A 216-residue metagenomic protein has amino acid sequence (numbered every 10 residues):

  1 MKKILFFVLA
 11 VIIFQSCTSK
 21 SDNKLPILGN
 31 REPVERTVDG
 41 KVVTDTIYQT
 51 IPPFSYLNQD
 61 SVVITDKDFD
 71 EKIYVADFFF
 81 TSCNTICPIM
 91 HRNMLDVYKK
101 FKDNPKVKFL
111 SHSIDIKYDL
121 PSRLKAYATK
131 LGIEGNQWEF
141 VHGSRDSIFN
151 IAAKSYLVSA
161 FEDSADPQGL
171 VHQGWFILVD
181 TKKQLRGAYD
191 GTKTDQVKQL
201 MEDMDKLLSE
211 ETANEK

Functional and structural regions predicted by a protein language model:
M1-P53, K216: N-terminal targeting signals for export/organelle localization
T46, D60-S61, S147: Coil residues (strongly favoring Ser/Thr
I51-P52, Y74, Q173-W175: Short loop/turn microsegments at loop-to-beta-strand junctions
S55-Y56, L178: Hydrophobic beta-strand positions
I64-M94, L110: Short active-site neighborhood of thiol/selenol oxidoreductases, capturing the structured segment around
H91-I151: Structural microenvironment flanking redox-active thiols in thiol-disulfide oxidoreductases
E162-K216: Thiol-/selenol-based redox modules, centered on thioredoxin-like and closely related oxidoreductase domains
